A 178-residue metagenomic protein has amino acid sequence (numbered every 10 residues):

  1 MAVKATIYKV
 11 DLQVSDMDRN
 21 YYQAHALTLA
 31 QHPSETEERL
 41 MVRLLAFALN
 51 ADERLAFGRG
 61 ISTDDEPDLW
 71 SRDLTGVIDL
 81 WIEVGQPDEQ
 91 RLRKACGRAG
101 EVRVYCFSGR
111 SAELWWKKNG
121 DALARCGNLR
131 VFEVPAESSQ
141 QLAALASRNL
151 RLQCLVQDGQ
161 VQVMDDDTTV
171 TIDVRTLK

Functional and structural regions predicted by a protein language model:
M1-R19, L155, G159-V170: Mixed-charge (Asp/Glu-Lys/Arg
D16-I61: Acidic-basic catalytic patches of nuclease active cores, encompassing PD-(D/E)XK and other metal-cofactor nuclease
A26-L27, D79-G85, V170-L177: Short amphipathic beta-strand/extended segments with alternating polar/hydrophobic composition
A56-L74: Long amphipathic N-terminal alpha/beta scaffold segment
L69-S71, G76-L92: Conserved catalytic cores of phosphodiester-cleaving nucleases, focusing on short active-site segments
P87-A144: Feature captures the catalytic cores and cofactor-binding loops of soluble hydro-lyases/lyases that act on carboxylate
N128-K178: Non-catalytic C-terminal interaction segments of nucleic acid-processing enzymes
